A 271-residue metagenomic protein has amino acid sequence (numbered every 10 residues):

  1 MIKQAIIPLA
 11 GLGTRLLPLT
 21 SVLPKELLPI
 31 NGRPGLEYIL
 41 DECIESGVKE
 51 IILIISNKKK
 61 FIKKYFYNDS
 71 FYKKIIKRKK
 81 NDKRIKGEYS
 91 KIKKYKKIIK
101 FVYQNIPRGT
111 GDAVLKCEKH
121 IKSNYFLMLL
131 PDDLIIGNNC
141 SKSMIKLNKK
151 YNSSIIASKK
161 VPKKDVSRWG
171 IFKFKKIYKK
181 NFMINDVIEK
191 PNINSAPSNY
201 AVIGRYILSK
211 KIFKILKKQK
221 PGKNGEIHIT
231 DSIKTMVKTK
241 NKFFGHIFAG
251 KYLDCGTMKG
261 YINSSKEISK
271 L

Functional and structural regions predicted by a protein language model:
M1, G47-K49, K122, K150 (+1 more regions): Short loop/turn motifs at secondary-structure junctions
I2-K77, C140-S141: N-terminal glycine-rich phosphate-binding loop and ensuing alpha1 helix
Q4, K49-I51, Y125, S153-S154 (+1 more regions): Residues at the starts of beta-strands that form the adenosine-phosphate
L28, D165, R205-Y206, D254: Residues that recognize and position ribonucleotide moieties
G35-I39, D112-K116, S232: Well-ordered alpha-helical segments embedded in enzymatic catalytic cores
I62, Y72-I76, R84-F174, K217: Conserved beta-loop-beta/alpha segment of the NTase-like Rossmann-fold superfamily that binds/positions NTPs
L127, S141, I145, Y178-Y252 (+1 more regions): Catalytic-core segments of class I nucleotidyltransferases/pyrophosphorylases that form NMP-activated intermediates
